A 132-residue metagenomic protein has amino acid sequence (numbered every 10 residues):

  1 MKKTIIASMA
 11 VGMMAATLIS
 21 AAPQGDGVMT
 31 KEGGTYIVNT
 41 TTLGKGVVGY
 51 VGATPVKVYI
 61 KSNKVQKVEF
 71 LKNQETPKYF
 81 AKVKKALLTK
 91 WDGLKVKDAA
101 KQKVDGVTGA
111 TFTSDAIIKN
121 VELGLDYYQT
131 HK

Functional and structural regions predicted by a protein language model:
K2-S8, G12-K132: Flexible, solvent-exposed loop/hinge segments and secondary-structure transition points
